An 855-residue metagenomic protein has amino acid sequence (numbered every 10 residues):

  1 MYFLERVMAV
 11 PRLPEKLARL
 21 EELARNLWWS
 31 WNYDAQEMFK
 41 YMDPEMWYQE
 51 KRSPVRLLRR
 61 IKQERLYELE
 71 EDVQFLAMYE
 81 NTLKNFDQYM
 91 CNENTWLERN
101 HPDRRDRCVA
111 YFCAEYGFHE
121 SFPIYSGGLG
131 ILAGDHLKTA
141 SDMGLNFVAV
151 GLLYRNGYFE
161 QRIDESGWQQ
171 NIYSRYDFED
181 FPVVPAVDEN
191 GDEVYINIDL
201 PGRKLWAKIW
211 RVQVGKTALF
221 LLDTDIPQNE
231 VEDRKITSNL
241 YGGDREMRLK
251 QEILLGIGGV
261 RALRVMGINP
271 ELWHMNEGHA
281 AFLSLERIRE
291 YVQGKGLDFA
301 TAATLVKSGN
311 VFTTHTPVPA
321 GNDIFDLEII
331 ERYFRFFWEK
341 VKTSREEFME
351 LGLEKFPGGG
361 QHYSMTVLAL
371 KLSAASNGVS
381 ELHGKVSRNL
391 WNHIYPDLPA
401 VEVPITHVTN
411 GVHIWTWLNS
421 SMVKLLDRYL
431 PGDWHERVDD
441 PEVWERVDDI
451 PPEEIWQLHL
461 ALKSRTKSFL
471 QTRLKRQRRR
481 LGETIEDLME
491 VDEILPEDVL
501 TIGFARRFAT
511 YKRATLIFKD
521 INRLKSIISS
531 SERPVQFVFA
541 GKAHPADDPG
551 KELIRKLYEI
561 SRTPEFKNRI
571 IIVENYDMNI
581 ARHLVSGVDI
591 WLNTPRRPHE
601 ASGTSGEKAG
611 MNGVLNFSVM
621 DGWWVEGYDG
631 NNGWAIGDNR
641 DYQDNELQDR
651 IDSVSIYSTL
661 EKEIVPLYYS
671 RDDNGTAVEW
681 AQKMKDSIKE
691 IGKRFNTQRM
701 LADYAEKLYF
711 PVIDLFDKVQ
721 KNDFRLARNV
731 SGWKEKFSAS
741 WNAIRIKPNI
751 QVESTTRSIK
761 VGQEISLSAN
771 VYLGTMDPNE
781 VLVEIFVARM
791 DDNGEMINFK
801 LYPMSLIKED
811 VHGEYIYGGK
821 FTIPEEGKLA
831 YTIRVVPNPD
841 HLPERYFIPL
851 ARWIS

Functional and structural regions predicted by a protein language model:
M1-S855: Catalytic cores of carbohydrate-active enzymes across secretory and cytosolic contexts
